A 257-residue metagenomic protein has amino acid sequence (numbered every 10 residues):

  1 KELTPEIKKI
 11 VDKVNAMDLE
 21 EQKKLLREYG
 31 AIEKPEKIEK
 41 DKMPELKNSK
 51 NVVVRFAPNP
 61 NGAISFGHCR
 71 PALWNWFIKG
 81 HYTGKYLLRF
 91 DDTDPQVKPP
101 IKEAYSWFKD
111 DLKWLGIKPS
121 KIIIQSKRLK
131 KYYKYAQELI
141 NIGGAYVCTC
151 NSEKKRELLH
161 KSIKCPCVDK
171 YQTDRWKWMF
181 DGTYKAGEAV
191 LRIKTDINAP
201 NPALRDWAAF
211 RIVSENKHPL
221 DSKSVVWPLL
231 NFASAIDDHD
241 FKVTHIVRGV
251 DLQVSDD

Functional and structural regions predicted by a protein language model:
K1-P166, D251-D257: N-terminal Rossmann-like or analogous alpha/beta NTP/dinucleotide-binding catalytic cores that position adenine
E138-D257: Active-site cores that bind ATP or allylic diphosphates and position pyrophosphate for catalysis
